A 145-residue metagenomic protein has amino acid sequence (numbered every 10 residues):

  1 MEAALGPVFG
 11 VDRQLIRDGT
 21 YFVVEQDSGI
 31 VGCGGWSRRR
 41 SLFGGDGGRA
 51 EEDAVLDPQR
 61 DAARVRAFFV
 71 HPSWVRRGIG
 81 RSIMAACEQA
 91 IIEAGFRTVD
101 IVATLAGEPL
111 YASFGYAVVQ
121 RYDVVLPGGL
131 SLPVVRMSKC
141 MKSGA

Functional and structural regions predicted by a protein language model:
M1-V11: Conserved GNAT-fold acetyl-CoA-binding loop/helix
D12-D18: Short loop/turn motifs at secondary-structure junctions and domain boundaries
D18, E25, I30-V75, A85 (+2 more regions): Conserved acyl-donor/pantetheine-binding loop and adjacent beta-alpha core of acyl/acetyltransferases and related
V75, V99-L110, V125-G128: Conserved beta-strand-loop-alpha-helix junction that forms the acyl-donor binding cleft
G78-G80: Conserved G/P- and acidic residue-centered "switch" motifs that form tight phosphate/ATP-binding loops in soluble
M84, I91-T104: Conserved GNAT acetyl-CoA-binding A-motif
A112-Y122: Conserved acetyl-CoA-binding loop of GNAT-fold acetyltransferases
C140-A145: Generic C-terminal helix-cap and adjacent flexible tail
